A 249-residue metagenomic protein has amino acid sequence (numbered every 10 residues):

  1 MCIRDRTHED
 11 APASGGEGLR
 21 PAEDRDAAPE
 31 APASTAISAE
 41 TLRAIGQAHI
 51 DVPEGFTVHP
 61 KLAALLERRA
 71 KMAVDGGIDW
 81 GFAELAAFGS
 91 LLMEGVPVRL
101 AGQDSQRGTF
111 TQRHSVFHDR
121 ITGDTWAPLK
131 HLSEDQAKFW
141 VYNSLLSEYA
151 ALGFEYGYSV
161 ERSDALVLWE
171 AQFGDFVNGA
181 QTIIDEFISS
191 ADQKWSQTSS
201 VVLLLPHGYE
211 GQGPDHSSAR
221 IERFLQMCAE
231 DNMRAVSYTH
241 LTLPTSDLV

Functional and structural regions predicted by a protein language model:
M1-D5, Y238-T245: Conserved small/polar residues in nucleotide/adenosyl-binding loops
R4-E9, D215, N232-S237: Cap/lid and interdomain-hinge subdomains that line or gate substrate/regulatory clefts in soluble alpha/beta enzymes
R4-V98: Hard-cation-handling environments
M72, W169-F176, H207-G211, S237: Conserved short loop/turn motifs at secondary-structure junctions
F82-A87, T109-Q197, H216-E222: Thiamine diphosphate
L100-Q103, G108, Y142-S144, L168-W169 (+2 more regions): Generic beta-strand/beta-sheet core signal
Q197-L203, G208, P214: Extended, well-ordered alpha-helical scaffold/bundle regions in very large, multi-domain proteins
F224-M227: Conserved, charged catalytic cores of large soluble enzymes
